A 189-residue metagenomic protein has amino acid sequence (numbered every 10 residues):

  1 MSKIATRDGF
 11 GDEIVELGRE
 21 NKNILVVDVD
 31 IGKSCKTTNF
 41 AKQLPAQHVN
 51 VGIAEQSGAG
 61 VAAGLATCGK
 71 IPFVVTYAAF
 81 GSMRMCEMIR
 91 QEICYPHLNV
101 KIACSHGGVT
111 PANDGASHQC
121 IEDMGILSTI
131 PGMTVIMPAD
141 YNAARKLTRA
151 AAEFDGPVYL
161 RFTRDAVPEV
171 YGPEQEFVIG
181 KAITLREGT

Functional and structural regions predicted by a protein language model:
M1-V167, E176-A182, E187: Thiamine diphosphate
V170-G172: A short, charged helix-loop
